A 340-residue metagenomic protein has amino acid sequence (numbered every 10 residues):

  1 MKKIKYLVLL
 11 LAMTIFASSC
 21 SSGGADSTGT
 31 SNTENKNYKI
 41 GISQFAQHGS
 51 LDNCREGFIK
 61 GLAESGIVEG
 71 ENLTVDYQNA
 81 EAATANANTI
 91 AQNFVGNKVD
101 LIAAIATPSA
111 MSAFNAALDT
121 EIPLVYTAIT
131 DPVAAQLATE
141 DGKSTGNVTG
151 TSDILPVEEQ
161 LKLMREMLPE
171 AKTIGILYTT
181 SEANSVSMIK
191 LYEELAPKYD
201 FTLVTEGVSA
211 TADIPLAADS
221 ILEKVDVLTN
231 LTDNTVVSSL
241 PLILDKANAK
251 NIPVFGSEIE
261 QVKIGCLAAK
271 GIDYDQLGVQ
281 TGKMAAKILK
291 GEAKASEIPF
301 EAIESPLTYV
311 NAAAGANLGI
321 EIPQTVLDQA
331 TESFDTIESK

Functional and structural regions predicted by a protein language model:
I15-S19: C-terminal motif of bacterial Sec signal peptides marking the signal peptidase cleavage site
S21-G23: Bacterial signal peptide processing site
K39-S65, D76-A85, S181-S185, T235: Extracytoplasmic "Venus flytrap"
I40, F58, T149-A196, P299-A314: An alpha-beta-alpha
N79-T139, D233-N248, I252: Beta-alpha junction/loop-to-helix N-cap segments that form part of ligand/metal-binding clefts
S112, A117-V157, S257-A268: Flexible loop/hinge segments that line or gate small-molecule binding clefts
D131-T173, I272-A293: Hydrophobic alpha-helical segments within soluble ligand-binding/sensing domains
K287-K340: Hinge/cleft segment of the Venus flytrap/periplasmic-binding protein
